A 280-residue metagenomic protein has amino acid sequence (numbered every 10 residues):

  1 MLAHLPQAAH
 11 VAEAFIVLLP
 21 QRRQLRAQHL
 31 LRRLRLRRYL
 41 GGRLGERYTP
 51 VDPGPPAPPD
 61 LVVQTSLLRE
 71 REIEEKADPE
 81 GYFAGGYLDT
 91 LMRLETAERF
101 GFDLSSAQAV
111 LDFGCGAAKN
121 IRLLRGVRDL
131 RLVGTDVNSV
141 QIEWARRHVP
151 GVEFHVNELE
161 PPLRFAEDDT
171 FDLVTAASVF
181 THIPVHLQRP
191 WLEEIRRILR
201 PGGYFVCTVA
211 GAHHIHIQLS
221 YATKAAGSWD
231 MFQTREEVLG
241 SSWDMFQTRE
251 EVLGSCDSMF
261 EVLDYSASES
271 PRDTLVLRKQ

Functional and structural regions predicted by a protein language model:
L2-P20, Q24-A109, F113-R164, V185-P190 (+1 more regions): Class I (Rossmann-like) S-adenosyl-L-methionine-dependent methyltransferase catalytic domain, capturing the SAM-binding
L163-V174: A short acidic, Gly/Pro-enriched loop at the edge of an enzyme's catalytic core that lines a small-molecule cofactor
L173-H186: A short SAM/SAH-binding and catalytic strip from SAM-dependent methyltransferases
R189-P201: A short glycine-rich, Lys/Arg-flanked "PGG" loop and its adjoining helix->strand segment in the class I
